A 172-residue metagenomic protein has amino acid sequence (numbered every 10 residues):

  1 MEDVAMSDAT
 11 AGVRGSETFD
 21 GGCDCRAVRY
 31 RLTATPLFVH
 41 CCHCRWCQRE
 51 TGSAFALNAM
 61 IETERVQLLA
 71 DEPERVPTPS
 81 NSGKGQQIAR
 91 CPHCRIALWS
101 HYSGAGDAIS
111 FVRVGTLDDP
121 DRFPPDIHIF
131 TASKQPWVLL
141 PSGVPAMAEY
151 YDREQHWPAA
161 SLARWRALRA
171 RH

Functional and structural regions predicted by a protein language model:
E2-D20, A27-H172: A short Gly-Trp-Pro
